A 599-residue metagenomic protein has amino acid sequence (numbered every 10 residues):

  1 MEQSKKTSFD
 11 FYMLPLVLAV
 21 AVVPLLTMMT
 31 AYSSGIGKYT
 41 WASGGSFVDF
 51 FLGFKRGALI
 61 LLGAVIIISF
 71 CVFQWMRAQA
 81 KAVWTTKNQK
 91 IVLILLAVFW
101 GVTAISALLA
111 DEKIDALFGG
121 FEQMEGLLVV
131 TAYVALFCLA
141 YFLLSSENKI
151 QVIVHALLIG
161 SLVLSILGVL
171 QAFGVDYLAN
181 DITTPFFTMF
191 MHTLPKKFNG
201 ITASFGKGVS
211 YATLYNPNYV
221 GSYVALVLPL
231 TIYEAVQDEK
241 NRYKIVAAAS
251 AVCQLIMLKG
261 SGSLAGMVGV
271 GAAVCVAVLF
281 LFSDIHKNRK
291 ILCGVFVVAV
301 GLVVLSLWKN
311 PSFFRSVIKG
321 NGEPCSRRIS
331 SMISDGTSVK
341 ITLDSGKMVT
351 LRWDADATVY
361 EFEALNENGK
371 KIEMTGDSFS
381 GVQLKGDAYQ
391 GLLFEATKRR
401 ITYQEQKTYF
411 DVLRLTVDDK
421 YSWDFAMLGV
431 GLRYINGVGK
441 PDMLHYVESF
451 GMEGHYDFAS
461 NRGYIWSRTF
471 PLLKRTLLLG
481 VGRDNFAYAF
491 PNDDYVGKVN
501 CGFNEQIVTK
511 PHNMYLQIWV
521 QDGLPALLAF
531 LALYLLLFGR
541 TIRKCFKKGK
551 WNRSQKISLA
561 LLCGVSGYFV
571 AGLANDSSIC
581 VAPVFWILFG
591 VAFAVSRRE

Functional and structural regions predicted by a protein language model:
E2-M29, G57-Q74, K90-K113, G126-Q404 (+3 more regions): Alpha-helical transmembrane segments of multi-pass inner-membrane proteins
A31-S43, Y177-F190, G480, F490: Interfacial/capping segments of alpha-helical transmembrane domains
S34-G53, D115-A116, K196-T213, Y464 (+1 more regions): Juxtamembrane membrane-water interface segments that cap and precede transmembrane helices
G45-L59, T85-I91, G120-M124: Interfacial loop-to-helix junctions that mark the boundaries of transmembrane helices in multi-pass membrane
M76-Q79, S596-E599: Membrane-interface capping segments at transmembrane-helix boundaries
A80-W84, G120-Q123, F450-H455, N552: Extracytoplasmic loops and strand-loop junctions of Gram-negative outer membrane beta-barrel proteins
A140, N216, D354, V359-E363 (+3 more regions): TM-adjacent membrane-interface loops and short helices in multi-pass inner/ER membrane proteins
